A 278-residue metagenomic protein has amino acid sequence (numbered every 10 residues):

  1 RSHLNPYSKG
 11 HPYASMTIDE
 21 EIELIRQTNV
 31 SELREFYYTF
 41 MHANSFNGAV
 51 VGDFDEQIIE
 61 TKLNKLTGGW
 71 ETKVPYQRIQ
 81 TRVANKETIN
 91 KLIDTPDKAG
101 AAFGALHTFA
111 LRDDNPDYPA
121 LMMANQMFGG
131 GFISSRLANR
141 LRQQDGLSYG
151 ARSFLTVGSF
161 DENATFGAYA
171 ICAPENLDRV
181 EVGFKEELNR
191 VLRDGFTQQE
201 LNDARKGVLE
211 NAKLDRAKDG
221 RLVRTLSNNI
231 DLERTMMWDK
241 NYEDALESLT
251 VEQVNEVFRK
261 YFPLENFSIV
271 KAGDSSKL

Functional and structural regions predicted by a protein language model:
R1-E23, S45-V51, G100-R112, A138-S248 (+1 more regions): M16 family metallopeptidases and their MPP-like homologs
G10, H42-A43, N47-R112, R216 (+1 more regions): An aromatic/glycine/proline-enriched structural segment found at the starts of mature extracellular/organellar domains
R26, V30, T39-M41, I59-T61: Secretory/export targeting leaders with adjacent low-complexity proregions
Y38-F40, R82-V83, I93-T95, V157-F160 (+1 more regions): Replace "in large, NTP-powered and nucleic-acid-processing enzymes" with "in large, NTP-powered factors and other
T67, L121-F132, G183-V191: Bilobed periplasmic-binding protein/Venus flytrap-like ligand-binding cleft at the lobe interface of extracytoplasmic
A105, P116-G129, R136-N139: Active/ligand-binding-proximal structured segments within catalytic/core domains that scaffold catalytic residues
Q253-R259: Mature hydrolase/peptidase catalytic cores and their serpin-fold inhibitory cores, especially in secreted
